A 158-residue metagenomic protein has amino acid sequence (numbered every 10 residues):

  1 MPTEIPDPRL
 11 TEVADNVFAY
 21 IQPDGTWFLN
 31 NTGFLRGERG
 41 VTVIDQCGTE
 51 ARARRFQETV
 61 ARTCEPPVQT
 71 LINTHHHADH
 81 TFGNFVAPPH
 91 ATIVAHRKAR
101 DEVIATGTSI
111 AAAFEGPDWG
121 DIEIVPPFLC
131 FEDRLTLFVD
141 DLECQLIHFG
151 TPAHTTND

Functional and structural regions predicted by a protein language model:
P2-L10: Short acidic, Pro/Gly- and aromatic-enriched capping/linker segments at domain boundaries
P8-R9, N31-G33, L129, D133-L135 (+1 more regions): Residue-level detector of beta-strand structural context in well-folded domains
L10-T59: Conserved beta-strand hairpin/beta-sheet module of binuclear metal-dependent hydrolase folds, prominently
V13-A19, E115-W119, D140-L146: Short Pro/Gly-enriched beta-strand edge/turn motifs at strand-loop
P23-D24, W119-I122, P126-F128, H148-P152: Short Gly/Pro-enriched turn/cap motifs at secondary-structure boundaries
I44, T74, N157: Active-site flanking residues adjacent to catalytic metal/cofactor-binding acidic residues
A51-R54, E58-C130, R134-T136: Active-site HxH/HxHxD metal-binding segment of metal-dependent hydrolases
R134-D158: Core dinuclear metal-dependent hydrolase active-site scaffold
